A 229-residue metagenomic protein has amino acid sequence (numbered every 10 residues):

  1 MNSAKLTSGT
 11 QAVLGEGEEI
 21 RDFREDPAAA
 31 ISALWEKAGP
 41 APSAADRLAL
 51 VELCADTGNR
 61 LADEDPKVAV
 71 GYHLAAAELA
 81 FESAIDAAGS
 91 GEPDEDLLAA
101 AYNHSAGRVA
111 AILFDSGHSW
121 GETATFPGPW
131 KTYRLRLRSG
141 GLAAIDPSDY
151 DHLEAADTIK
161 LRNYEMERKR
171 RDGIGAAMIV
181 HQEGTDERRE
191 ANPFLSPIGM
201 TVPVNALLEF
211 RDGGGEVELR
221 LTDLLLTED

Functional and structural regions predicted by a protein language model:
M1-D229: Flexible, membrane-associating and regulatory peripheral segments of lipid-active enzymes
